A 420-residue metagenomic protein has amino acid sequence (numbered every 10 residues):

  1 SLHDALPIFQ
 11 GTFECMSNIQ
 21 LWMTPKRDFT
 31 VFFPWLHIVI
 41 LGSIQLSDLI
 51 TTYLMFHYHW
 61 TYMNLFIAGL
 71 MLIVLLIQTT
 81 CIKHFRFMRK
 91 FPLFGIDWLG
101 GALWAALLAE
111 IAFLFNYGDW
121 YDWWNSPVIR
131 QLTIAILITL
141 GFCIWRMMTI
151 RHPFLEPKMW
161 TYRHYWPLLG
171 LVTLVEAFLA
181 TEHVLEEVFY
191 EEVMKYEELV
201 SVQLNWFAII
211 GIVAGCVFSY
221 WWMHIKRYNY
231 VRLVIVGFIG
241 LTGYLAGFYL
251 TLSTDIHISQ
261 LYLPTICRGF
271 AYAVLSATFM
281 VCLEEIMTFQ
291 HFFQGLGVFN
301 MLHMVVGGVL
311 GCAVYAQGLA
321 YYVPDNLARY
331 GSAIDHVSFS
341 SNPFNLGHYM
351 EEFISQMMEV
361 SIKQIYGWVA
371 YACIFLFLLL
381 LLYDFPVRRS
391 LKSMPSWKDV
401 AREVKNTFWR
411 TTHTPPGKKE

Functional and structural regions predicted by a protein language model:
S1, A5-L99: Helix-loop-helix hairpins in multi-pass membrane proteins, especially solute transporters
P25-W35, T288-V298, S361: Cytoplasmic loop-to-transmembrane helix junctions
F33-I44, G100, W104, V175 (+2 more regions): Structural signature of transmembrane alpha-helices in multi-pass secondary transporters
S43-M55, H59, F115, S219 (+3 more regions): Small-residue (Gly/Pro/Ala) motifs that create kinks and tight helix-helix packing interfaces
Y53-A68, Y117-P127, N229-Y230, Q317-I374: A membrane-interface helix-boundary motif in multi-pass transporters
H57-G170, V175: Hydrophobic transmembrane-helix bundles of small-molecule transporters
F154-P324: 12-transmembrane solute porter fold
N345-E420: Transmembrane-helix exit segments and adjacent C-terminal regions of multi-pass membrane proteins
